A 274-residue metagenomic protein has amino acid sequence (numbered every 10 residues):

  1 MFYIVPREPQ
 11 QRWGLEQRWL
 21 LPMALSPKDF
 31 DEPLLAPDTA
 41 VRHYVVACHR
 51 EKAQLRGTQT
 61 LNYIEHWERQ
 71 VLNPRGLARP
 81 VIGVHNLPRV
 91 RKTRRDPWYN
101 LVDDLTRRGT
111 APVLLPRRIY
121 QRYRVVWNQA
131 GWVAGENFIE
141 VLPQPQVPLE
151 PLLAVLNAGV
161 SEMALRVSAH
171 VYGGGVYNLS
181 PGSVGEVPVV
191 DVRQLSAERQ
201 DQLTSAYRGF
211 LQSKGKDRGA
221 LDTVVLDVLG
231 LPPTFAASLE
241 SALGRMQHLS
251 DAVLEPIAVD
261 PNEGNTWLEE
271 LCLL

Functional and structural regions predicted by a protein language model:
M1-S205: Polybasic, glycine- and aromatic-enriched phosphate-binding surface used to engage nucleic acids
Q59, D191-L274: Non-catalytic DNA-recognition/assembly elements of restriction-modification systems
